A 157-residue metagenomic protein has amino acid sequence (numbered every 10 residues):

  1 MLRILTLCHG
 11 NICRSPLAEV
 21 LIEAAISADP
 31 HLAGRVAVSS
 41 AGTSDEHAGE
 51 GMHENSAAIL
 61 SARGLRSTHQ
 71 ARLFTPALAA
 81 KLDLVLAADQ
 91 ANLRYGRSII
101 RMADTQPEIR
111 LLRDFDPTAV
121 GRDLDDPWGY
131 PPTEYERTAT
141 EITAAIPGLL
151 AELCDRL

Functional and structural regions predicted by a protein language model:
M1-L82, A151-L157: Conserved active-site segments centered on acidic
S15, D89-Q90: Helix N-cap/beta->alpha junction signal
K81-L84, Q90-L157: Phosphate-binding/catalytic loops
